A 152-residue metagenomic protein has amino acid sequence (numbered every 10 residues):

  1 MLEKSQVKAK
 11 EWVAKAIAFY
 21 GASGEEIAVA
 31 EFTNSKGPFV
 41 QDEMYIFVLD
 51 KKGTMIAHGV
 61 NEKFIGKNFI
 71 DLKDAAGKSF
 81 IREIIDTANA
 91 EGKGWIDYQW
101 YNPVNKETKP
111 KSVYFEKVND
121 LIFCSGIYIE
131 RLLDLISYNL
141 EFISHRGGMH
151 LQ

Functional and structural regions predicted by a protein language model:
M1-Q152: N-terminal membrane-sensor/transducer module of prokaryotic signaling receptors
